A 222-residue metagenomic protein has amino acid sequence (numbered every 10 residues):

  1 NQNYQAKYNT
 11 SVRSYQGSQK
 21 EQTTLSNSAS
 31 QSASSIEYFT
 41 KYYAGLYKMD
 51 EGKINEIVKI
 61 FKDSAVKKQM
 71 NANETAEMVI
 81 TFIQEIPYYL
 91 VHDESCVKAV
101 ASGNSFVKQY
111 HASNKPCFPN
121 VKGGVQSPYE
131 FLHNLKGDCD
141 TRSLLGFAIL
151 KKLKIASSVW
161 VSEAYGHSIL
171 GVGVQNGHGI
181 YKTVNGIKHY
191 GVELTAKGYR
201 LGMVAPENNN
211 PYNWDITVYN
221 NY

Functional and structural regions predicted by a protein language model:
N1-Y222: A structural boundary/capping signal
